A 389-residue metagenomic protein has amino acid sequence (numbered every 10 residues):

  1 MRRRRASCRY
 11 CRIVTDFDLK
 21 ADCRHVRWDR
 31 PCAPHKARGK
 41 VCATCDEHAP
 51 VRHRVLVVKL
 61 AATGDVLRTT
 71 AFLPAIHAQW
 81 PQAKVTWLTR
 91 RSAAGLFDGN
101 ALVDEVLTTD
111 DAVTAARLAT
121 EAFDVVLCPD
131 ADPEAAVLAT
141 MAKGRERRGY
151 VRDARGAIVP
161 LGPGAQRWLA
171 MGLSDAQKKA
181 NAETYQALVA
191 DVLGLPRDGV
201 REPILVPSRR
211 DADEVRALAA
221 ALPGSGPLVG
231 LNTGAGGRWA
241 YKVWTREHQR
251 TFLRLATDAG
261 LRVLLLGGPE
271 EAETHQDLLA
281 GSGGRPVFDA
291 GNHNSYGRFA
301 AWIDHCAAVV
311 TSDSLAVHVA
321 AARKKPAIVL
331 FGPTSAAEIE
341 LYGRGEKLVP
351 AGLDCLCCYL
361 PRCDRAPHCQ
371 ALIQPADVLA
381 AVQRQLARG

Functional and structural regions predicted by a protein language model:
R2-G389: Catalytic machinery of carbohydrate-active enzymes, primarily nucleotide-sugar-dependent glycosyltransferases
